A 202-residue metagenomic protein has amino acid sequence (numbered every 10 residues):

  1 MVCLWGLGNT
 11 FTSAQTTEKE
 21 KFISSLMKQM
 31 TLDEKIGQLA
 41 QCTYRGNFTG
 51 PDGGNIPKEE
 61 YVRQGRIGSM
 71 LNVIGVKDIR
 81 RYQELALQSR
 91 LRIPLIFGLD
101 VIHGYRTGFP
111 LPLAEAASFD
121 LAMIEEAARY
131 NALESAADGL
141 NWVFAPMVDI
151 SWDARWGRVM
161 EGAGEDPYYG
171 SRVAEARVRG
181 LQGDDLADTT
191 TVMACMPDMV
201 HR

Functional and structural regions predicted by a protein language model:
M1-W5: Sec-dependent N-terminal signal peptides
G6, T10-R202: Glycoside hydrolase catalytic-domain context in secreted enzymes
